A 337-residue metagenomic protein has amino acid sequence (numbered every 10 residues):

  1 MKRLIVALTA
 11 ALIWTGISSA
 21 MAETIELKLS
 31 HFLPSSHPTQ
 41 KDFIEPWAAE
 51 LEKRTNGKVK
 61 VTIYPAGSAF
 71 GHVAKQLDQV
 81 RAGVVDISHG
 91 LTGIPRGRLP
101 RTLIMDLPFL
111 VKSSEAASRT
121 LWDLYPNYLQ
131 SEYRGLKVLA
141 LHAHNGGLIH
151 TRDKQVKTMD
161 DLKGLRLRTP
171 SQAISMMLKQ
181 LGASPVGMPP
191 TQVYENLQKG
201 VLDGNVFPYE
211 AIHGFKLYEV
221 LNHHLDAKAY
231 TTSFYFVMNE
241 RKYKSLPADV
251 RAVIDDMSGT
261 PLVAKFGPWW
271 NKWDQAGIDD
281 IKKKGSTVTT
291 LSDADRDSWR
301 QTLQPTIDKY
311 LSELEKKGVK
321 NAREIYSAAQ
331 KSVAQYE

Functional and structural regions predicted by a protein language model:
M1-A7: Bacterial N-terminal signal peptides that target proteins for export
A7-L8, E45: Intrinsically disordered, low-complexity segments enriched in polar/charged small residues
L8-T9, A20: Cleavable N-terminal signal peptides
L12-I13, P38: Alpha-helical transmembrane segments and their juxtamembrane interfaces
W14-A22: Sec/Tat signal peptide C-region and signal peptidase I cleavage site
E23-A116, L124, Y128-E337: N-terminal secretory/targeting leader peptides
